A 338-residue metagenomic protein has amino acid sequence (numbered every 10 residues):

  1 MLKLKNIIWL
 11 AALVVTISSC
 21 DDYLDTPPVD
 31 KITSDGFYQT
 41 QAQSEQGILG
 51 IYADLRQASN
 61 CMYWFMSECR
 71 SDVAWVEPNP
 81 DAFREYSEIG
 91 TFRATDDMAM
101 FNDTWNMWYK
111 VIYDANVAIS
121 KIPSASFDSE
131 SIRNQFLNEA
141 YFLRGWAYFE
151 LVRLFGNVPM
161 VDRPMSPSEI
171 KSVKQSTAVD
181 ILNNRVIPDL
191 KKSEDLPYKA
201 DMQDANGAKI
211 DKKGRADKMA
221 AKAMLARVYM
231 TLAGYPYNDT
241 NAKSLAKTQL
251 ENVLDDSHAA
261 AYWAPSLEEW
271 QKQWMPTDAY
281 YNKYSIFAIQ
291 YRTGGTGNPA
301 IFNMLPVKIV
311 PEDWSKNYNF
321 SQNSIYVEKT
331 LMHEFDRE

Functional and structural regions predicted by a protein language model:
M1-I8: Bacterial N-terminal signal peptides that target proteins for export
K3, P164, Y291-T293: Short, flexible loop/turn elements at secondary-structure junctions
I17-S19: C-terminal motif of bacterial Sec signal peptides marking the signal peptidase cleavage site
D21-F83, L190-E194, R215-E338: An aromatic- and glycine-enriched ligand-binding surface/loop that stacks and positions planar moieties
T40, E45-S59, D81-F155, K171-N184 (+1 more regions): Conserved, well-structured interaction surfaces
I119, L151, P159-V161, S285-I289: Structural recognition of the beta-strand scaffold that forms the well-ordered cores of secreted hydrolase catalytic
S129-F136, L143, I210, D217 (+2 more regions): Structural signature of alpha-solenoid helical repeat junctions
N157-V179, N184, P236-S244: Short coil/linker segments at helix-helix boundaries
